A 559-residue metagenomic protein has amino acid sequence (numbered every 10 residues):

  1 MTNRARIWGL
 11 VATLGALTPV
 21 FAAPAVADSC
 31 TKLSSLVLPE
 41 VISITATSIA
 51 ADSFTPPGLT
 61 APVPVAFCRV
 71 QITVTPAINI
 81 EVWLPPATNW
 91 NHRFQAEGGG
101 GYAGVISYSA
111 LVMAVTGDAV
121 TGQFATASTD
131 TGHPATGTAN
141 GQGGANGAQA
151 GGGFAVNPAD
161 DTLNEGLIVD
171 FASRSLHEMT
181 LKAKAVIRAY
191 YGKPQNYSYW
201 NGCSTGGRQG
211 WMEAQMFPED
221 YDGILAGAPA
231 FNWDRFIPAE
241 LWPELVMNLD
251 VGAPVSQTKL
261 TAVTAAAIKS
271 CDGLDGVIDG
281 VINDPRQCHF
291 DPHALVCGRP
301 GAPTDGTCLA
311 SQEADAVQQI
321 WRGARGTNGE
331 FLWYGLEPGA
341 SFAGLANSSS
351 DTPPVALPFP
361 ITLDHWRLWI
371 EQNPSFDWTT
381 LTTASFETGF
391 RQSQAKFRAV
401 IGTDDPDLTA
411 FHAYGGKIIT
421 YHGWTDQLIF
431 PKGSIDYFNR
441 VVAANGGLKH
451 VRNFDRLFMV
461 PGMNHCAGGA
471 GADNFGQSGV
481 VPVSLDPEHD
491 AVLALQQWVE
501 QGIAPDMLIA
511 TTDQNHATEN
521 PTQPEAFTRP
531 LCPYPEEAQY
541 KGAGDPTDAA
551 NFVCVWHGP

Functional and structural regions predicted by a protein language model:
G9-V20: Bacterial N-terminal signal peptides
P24-R93, A103-V112, T264, V277-I278 (+6 more regions): Catalytic-loop region of hydrolases
N91, G101-G192, P238-A239, V246-M247 (+3 more regions): Cap/lid segment of the alpha/beta-hydrolase catalytic domain
K193-S204: Alpha/beta-hydrolase fold nucleophile elbow
G202-M212: Glycine-rich nucleophile elbow surrounding the catalytic serine of serine-hydrolase chemistry
M212-A214, E219-T327, M459, D473-H489: A catalytic-pocket lid/entrance helix-loop region that shapes and gates access to the active site across common
T420-H422: Short beta-strand/loop motif that positions the catalytic acidic residue of the alpha/beta-hydrolase fold
L428-K432: Conserved alpha/beta-hydrolase "acid-adjacent" motif
